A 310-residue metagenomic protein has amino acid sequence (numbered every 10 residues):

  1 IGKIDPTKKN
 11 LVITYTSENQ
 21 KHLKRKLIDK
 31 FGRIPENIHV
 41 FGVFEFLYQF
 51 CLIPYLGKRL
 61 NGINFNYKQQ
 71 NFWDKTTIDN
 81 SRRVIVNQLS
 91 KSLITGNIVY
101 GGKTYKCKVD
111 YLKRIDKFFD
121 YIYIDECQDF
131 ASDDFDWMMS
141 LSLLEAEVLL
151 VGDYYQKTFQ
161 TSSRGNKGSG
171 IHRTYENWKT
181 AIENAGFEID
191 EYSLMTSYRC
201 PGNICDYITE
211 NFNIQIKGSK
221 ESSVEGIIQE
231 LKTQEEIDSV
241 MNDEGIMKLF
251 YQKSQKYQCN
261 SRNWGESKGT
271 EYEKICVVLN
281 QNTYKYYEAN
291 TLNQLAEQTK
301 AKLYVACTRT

Functional and structural regions predicted by a protein language model:
I1-T310: The feature marks helicase ATPase cores and/or their adjacent C-terminal helical subdomains in SF1/SF2/AAA+ helicases
